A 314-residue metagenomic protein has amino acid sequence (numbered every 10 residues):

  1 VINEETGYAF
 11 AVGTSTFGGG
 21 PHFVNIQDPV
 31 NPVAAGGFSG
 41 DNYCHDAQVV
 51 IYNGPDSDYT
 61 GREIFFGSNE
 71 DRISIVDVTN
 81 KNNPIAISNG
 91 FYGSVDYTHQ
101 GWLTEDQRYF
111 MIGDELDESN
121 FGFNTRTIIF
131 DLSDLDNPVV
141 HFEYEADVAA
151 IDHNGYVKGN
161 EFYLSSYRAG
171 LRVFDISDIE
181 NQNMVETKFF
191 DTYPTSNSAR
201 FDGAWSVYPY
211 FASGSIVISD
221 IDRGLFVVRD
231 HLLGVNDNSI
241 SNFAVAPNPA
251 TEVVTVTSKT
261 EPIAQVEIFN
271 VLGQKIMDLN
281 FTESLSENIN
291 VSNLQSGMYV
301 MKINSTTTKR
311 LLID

Functional and structural regions predicted by a protein language model:
V1-L233: Feature marking well-ordered beta-strand scaffolds used for ligand recognition
N238-A246, A250-D314: C-terminal outer-membrane/trafficking sorting elements
